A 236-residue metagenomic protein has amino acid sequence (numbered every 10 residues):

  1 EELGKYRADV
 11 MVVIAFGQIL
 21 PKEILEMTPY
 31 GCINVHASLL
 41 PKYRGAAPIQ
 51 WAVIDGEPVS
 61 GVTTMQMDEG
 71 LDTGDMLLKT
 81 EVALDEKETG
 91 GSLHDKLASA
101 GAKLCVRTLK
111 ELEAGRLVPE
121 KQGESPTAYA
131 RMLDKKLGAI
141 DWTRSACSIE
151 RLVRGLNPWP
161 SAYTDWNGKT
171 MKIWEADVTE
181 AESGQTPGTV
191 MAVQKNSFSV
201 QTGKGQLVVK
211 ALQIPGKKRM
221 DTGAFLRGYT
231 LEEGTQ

Functional and structural regions predicted by a protein language model:
E1-R7, E26: Short amphipathic alpha-helix with an adjacent loop that forms part of the alpha/beta core around
Y6, Y30, L207: Structured loop/turn residues at beta-strand edges in well-structured enzyme cores
V10-A130: Donor/substrate-binding cores of folate-linked one-carbon enzymes
E124-D134, N167-K172: A short beta-strand-loop-alpha-helix capping motif that often carries His-Thr
R131-R144: Acyl-group handling in specialized metabolite and lipid biosynthesis
T143-Q236: An anion-binding loop in the catalytic cleft
